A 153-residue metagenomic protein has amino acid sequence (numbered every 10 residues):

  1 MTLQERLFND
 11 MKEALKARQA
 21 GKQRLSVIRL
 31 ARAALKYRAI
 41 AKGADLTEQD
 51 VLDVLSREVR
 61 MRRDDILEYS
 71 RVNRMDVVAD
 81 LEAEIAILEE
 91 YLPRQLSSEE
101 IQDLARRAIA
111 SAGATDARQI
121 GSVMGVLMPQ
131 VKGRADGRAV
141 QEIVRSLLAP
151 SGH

Functional and structural regions predicted by a protein language model:
M1-H153: Charged, compositionally biased, marginally structured helical/coil segments
